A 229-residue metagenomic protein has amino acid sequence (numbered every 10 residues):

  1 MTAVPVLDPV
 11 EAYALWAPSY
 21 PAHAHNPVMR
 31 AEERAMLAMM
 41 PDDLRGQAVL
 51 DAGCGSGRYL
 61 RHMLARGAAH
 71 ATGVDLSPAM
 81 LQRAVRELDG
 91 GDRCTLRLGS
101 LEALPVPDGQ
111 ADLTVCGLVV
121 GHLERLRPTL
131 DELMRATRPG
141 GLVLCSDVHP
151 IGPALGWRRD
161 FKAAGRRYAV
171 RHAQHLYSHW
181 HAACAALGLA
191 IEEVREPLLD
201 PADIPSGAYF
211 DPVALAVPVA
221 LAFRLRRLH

Functional and structural regions predicted by a protein language model:
M1-L44, R58-H62, M80-R83, L198 (+2 more regions): Conserved class I S-adenosyl-L-methionine
L50-A52, S56-A103: Class I SAM-dependent methyltransferase SAM/SAH-binding core
E102-T114: A short acidic, Gly/Pro-enriched loop at the edge of an enzyme's catalytic core that lines a small-molecule cofactor
L113-L126: A short SAM/SAH-binding and catalytic strip from SAM-dependent methyltransferases
R127-P139: A short glycine-rich, Lys/Arg-flanked "PGG" loop and its adjoining helix->strand segment in the class I
L142-R171: Conserved class I S-adenosyl-L-methionine
H172-R195: Short alpha-helix
I191-H229: Conserved Class I S-adenosyl-L-methionine
